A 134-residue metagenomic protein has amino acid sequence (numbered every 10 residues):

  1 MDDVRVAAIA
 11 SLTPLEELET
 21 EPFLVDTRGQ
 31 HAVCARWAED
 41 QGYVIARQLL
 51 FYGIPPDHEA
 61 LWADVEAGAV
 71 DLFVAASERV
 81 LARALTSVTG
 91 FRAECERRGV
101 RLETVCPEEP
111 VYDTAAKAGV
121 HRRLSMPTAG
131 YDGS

Functional and structural regions predicted by a protein language model:
M1-S134: Short, structured surface patches at the beginning of a domain
